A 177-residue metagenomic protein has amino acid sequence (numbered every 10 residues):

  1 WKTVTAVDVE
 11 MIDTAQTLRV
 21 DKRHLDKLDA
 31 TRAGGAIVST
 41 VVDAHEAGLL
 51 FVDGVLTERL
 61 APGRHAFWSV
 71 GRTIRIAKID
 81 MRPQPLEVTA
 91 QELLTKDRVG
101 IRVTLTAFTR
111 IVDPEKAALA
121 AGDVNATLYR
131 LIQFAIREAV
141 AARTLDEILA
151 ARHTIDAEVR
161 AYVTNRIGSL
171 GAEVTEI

Functional and structural regions predicted by a protein language model:
W1-I177: N-terminal hydrophobic membrane-entry segments
